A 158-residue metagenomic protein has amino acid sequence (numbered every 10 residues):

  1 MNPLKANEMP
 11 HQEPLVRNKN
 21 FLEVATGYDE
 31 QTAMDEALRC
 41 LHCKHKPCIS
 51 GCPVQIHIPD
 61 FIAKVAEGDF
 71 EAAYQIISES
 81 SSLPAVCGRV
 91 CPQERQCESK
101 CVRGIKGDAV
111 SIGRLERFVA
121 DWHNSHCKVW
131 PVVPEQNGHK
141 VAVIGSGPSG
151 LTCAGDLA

Functional and structural regions predicted by a protein language model:
M1-K140: Ferredoxin-type iron-sulfur electron-transfer modules and their immediate structural context
H139-A158: N-terminal Rossmann-like FAD-binding beta1-loop-alpha1 element of flavoenzymes
